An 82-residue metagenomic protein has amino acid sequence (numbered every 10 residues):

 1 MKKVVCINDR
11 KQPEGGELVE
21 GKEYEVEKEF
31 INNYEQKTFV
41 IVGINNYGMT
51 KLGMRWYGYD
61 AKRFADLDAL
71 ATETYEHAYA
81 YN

Functional and structural regions predicted by a protein language model:
M1-R10, E73-Y81: SH3-family beta-barrel domains
K2-R63: Basic/aromatic-rich interaction segments and small domains that mediate binding to polyanionic partners
M54-G58, D66-N82: Compositionally biased, intrinsically disordered linkers/stalks adjacent to structured regions
